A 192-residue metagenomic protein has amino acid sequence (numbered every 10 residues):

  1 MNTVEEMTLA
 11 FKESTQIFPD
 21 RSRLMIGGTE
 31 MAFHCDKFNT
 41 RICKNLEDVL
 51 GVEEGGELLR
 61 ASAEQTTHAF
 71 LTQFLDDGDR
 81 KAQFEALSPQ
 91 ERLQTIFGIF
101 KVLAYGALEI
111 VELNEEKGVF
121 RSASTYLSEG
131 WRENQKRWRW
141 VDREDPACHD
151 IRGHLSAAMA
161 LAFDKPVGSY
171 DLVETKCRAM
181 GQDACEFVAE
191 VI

Functional and structural regions predicted by a protein language model:
M1-D150, D164-Y170, K176-Q182, I192: N-terminal accessory segment detector
H149-A158: A conserved amphipathic terminal alpha-helix motif
E186-E190: Short C-terminal beta-strand
